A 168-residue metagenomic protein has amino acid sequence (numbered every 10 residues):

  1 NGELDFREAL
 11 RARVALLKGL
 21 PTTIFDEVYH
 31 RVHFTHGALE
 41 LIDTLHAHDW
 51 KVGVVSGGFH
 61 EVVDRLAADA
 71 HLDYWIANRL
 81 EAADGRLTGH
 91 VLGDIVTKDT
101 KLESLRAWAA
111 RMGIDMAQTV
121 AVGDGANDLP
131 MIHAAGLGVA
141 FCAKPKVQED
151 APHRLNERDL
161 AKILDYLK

Functional and structural regions predicted by a protein language model:
N1-E3: Conserved phosphoryl-transfer catalytic core
D5, A9, M131-A134: Generic hydrophobic secondary-structure packing signal
F6-V14, N78: Long, charged amphipathic helices and adjacent flexible linkers at domain junctions
L20, D26-K168: C-terminal cap/substrate-recognition subdomain and adjoining C-terminal extension of metal-dependent phosphatase-like
